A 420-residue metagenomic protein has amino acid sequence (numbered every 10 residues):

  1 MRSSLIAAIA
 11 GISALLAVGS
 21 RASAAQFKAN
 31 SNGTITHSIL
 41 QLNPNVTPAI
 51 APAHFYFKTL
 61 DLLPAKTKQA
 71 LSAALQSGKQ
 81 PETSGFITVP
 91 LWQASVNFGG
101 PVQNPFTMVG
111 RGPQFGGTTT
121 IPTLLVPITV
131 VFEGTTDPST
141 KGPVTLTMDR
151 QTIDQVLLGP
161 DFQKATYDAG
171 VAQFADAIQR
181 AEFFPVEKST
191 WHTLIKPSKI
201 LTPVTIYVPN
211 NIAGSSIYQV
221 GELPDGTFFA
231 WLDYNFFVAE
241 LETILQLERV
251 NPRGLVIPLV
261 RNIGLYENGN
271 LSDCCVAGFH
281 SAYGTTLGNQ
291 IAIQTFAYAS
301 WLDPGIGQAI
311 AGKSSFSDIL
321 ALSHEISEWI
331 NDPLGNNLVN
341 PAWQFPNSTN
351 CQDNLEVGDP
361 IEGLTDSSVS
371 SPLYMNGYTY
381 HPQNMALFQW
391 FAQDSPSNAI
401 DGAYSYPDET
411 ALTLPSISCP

Functional and structural regions predicted by a protein language model:
M1-S4: Positively charged n-region of N-terminal signal peptides that target proteins for export
A7-A17: Bacterial N-terminal signal peptides
A24-P160, P396-P420: N-terminal module-boundary/linker segments of secreted carbohydrate-active enzymes
P44-H54, L75, G85, G142-F228: Low-complexity intrinsically disordered segments
V130-R180, E267-T295: Surface-exposed flexible segments
R180-T286: Active-site-proximal segments of metallohydrolase catalytic domains
N270-G312, F316, P333-P420: Metalloprotease/metallohydrolase-associated module, dominated by Zn2+-dependent proteases
L320-D332: Active-site recognition of the HExxH zinc-binding catalytic motif
